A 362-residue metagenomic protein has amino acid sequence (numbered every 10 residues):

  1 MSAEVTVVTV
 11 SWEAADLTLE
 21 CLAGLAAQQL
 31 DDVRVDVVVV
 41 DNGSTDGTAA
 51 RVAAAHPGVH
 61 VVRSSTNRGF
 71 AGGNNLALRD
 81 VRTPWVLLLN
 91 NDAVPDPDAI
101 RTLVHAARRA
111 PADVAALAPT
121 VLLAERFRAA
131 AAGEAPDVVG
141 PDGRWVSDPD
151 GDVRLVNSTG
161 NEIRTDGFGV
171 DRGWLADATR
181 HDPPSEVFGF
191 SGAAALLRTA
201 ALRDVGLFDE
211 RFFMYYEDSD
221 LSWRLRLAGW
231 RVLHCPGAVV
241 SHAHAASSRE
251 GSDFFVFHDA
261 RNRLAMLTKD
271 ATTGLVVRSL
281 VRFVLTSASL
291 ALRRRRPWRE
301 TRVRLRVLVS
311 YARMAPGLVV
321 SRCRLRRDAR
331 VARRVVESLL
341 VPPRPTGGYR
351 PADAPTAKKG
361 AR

Functional and structural regions predicted by a protein language model:
A23-R34: Short, acidic, metal-binding catalytic loop of nucleotide-sugar glycosyltransferases
G24, D41-A50, T66, D96: A conserved acidic beta->alpha catalytic loop
R63-V81, L89-A93, T102, G160: Glycine-rich, basic loop-to-helix element that forms the pyrophosphate-binding segment of sugar-nucleotide handling
V86: Short aromatic/hydrophobic "clamp" motif used to bind/position activated sugar donors
P97-N157, N161-F168: Conserved donor NDP-sugar-binding/catalytic core segment of glycosyltransferases
L155-R172, A176-A200, S219-L221, R249-E250: A recurrent flexible, glycine/aromatic-enriched loop bordering the glycosyltransferase active site that acts as
R180, E186-V239: A short, conserved alpha-helix in the catalytic core of glycosyltransferases
A228-D328: Active-site-adjacent helix/loop segment of glycosyltransferases that harbors family-specific signature motifs
